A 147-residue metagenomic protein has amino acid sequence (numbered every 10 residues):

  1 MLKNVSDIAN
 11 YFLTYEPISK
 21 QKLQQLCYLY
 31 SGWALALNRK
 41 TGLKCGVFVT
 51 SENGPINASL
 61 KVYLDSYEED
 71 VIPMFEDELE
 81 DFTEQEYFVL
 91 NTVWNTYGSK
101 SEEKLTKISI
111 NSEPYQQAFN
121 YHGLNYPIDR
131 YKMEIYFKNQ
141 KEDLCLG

Functional and structural regions predicted by a protein language model:
M1-G147: Domain-edge interaction signal
